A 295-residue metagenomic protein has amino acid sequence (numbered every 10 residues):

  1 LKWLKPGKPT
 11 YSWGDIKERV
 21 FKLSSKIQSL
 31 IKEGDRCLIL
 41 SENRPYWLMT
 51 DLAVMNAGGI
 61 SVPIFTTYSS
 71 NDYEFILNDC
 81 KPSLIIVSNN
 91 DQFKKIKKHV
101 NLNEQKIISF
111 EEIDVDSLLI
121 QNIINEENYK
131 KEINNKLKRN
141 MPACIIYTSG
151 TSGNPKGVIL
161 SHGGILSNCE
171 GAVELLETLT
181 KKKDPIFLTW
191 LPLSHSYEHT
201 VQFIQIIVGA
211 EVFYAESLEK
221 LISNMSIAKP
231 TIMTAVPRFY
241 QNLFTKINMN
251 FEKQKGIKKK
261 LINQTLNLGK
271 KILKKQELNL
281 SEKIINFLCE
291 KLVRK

Functional and structural regions predicted by a protein language model:
L1-I31, D35-R44, L48, L52 (+2 more regions): Conserved AMP-binding/adenylate-forming core of the ANL superfamily
K5, F93-R139, I247-R294: ANL superfamily adenylate-forming
T10-G14, A143-C169: Conserved AMP-binding A3 loop
Q28, N56-Q121: Structural core segment of the AMP-binding/adenylate-forming
R36, E42-V62, T66-S70, N78-L84 (+2 more regions): A short helix-loop-beta submotif of the ANL/AMP-binding
N125-Y147, N154, T180-I186: Conserved pre-ATP/AMP-binding loop-to-beta segment of ANL
L166-I186, L193-K291: Conserved AMP-binding/adenylation subdomain of ANL enzymes
